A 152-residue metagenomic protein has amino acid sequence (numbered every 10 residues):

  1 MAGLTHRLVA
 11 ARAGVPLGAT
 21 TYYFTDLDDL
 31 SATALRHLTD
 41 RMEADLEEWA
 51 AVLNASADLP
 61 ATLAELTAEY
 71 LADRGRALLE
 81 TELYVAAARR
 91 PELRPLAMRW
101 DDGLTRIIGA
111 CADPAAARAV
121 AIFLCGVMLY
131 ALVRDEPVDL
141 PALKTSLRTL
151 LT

Functional and structural regions predicted by a protein language model:
M1-T33: Helix-turn-helix
R12, T25-V52, E65, P95 (+1 more regions): Alpha-helical structural segments
R36-R41, A50, L59-T62, L124 (+1 more regions): N-terminal hydrophobic signal/anchor transmembrane helix of membrane proteins
L46-A77, V120: Hydrophobic alpha-helical connector segments
L66-L71, L104-D113, L150-L151: Alpha-helix C-terminal capping segments
L66-T67, E80-Y84, V120, L124-V127: Short alpha-helical scaffolding segments that buttress acidic/His motifs in well-ordered protein cores
A68-A97: Amphipathic alpha-helical segments used for helix-helix packing
L93-M98, A110-T152: Hydrophobic/aromatic-rich alpha-helical bundle segments in the mid-to-C-terminal region
